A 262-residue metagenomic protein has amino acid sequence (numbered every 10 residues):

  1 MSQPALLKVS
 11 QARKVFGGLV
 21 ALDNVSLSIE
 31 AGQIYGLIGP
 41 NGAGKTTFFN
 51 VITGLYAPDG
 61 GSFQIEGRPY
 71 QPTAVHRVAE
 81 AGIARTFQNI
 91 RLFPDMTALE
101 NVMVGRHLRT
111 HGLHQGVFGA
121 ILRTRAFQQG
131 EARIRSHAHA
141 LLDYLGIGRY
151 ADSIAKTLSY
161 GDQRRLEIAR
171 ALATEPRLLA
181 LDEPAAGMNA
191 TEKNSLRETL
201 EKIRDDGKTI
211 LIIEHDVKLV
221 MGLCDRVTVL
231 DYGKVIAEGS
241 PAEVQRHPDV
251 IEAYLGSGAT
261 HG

Functional and structural regions predicted by a protein language model:
S2-G262: Glycine-rich phosphate-binding loops of nucleotide-dependent enzymes
